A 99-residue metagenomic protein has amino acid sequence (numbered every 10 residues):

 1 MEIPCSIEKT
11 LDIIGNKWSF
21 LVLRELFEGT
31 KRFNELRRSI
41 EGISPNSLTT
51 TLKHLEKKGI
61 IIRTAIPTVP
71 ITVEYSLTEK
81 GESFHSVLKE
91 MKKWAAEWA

Functional and structural regions predicted by a protein language model:
C5-S47, E74: N-terminal helix-turn-helix DNA-binding core of bacterial DNA-binding proteins
I7, H85-A95, A99: Hydrophobic alpha-helical core bundles mediating ligand binding, dimerization, or RNAP-core interactions
F27, I66-P67: N-terminal secretory/targeting leader peptides
T51: Residues within the DNA-recognition helix of helix-turn-helix
H54: Alpha-helical DNA-recognition elements
G59: Glycine-centered, phosphate/nucleic-acid-interacting loop/turn motifs that mediate DNA/RNA or nucleotide
R63: Short beta-strand "wing" residues that participate in macromolecule-binding interfaces
P67-E90: Basic, amphipathic "hinge/linker" alpha-helix immediately C-terminal to the N-terminal HTH DNA-binding motif
